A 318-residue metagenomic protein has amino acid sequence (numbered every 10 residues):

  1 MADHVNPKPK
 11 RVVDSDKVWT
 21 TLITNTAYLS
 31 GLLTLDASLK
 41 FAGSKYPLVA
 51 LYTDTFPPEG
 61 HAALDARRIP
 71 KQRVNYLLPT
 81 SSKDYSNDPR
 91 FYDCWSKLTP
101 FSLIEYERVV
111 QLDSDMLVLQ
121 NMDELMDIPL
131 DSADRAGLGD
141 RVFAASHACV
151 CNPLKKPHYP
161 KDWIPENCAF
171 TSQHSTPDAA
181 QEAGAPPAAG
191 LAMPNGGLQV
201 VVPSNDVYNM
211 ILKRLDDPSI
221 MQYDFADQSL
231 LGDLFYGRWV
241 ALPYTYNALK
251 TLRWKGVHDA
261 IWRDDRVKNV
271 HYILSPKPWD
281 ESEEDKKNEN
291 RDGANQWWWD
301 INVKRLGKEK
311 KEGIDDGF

Functional and structural regions predicted by a protein language model:
M1-F318: Glycosyltransferase catalytic domains, chiefly GT-A lineage
